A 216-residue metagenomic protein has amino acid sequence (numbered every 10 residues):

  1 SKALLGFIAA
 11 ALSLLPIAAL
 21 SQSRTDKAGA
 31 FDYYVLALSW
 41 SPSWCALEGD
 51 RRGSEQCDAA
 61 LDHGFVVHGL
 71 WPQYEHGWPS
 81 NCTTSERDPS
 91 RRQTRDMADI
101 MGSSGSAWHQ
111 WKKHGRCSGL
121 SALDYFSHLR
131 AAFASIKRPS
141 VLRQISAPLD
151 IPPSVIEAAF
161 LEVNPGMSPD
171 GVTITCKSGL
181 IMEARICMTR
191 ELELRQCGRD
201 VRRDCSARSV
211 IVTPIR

Functional and structural regions predicted by a protein language model:
S1-I8: Bacterial N-terminal signal peptides that target proteins for export
I8-A9, A19: Cleavable N-terminal signal peptides
L12-S13: Hydrophobic alpha-helical transmembrane segments of integral membrane proteins, especially lipid-exposed positions
Q22-L47: N-terminal module-boundary/linker segments of secreted carbohydrate-active enzymes
V35-A37, G49-R216: Domain-level detector of nuclease and nuclease-like folds in predominantly extracellular/periplasmic contexts
